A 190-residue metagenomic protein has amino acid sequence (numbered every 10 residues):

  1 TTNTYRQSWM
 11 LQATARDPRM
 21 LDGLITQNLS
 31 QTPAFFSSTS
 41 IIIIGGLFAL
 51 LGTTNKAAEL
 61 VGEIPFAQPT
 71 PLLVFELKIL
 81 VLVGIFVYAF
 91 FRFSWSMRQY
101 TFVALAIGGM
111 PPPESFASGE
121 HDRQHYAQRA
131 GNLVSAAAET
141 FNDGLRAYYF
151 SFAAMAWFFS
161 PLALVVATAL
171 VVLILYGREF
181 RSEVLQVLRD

Functional and structural regions predicted by a protein language model:
T1, V81-M110, V184-R189: Inner-leaflet juxtamembrane helices
T1-T26, I107: Membrane-interface amphipathic/juxtamembrane segments adjacent to transmembrane helices
Q7, G108-S118: Membrane-cytosol interface motif
D22-F48, F75, I79, A136-V165: Transmembrane alpha-helical segments and their cytosolic interface motifs in multi-pass membrane proteins
Q27, F102-G109, N132-E139: Short amphipathic alpha-helical coupling elements at transmembrane boundaries
F36-Y88: Long, highly hydrophobic alpha-helical transmembrane signal-anchor segments
S118-R146: Hydrophobic alpha-helical transmembrane segments and adjacent short intramembrane/lumenal linkers of inner/organellar
F158-D190: C-terminal structured interaction module
